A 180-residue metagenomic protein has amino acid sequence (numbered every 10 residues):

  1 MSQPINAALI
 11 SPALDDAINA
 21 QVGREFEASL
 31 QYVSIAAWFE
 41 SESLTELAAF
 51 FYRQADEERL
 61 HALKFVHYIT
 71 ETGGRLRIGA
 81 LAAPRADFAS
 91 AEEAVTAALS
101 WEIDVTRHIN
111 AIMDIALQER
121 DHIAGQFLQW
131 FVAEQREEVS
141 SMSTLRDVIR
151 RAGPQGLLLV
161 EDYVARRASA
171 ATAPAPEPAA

Functional and structural regions predicted by a protein language model:
M1-A180: Iron-associated oxidoreductase/ferritin-like identity signal
